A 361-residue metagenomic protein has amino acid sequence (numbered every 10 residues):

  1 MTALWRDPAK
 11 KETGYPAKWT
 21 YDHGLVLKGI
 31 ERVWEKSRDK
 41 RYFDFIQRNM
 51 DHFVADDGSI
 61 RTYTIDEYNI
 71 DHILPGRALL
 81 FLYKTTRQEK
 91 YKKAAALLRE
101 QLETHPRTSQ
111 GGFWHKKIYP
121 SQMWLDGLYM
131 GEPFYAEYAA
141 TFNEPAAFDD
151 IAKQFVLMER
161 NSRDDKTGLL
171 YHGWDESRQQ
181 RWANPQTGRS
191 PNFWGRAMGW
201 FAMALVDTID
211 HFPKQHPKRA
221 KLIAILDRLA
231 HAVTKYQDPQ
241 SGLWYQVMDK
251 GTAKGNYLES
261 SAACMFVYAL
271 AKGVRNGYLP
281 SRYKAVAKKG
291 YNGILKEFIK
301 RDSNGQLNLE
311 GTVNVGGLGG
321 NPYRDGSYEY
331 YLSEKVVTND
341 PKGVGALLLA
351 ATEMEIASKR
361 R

Functional and structural regions predicted by a protein language model:
M1-G24, K36-F43, H52-H72, G76 (+5 more regions): CBM-like carbohydrate-recognition segments
M1-K10, D44-R61, K93-G112, P145-R181 (+2 more regions): Long, well-ordered core segments of solenoidal/helical folds
M1-K18, V26-K28, D57-T62, L128-M130 (+9 more regions): His/Met- and acidic-residue-enriched segments that coordinate or traffic transition-metal cofactors and support
S37, Y138-D149, T208-A220, G273-R282: Inter-helical turn/loop segments and adjacent helix faces that build the functional surface of alpha-helical bundle
F113-Y119, W174-S177, W244-T252: Short linear capping/connector segments at secondary-structure termini
D126-T141: Acidic/serine-rich, low-complexity amphipathic helices located in mid- to C-terminal regulatory regions
A202-G251, G255: Oxyanion-binding "anion nests"
